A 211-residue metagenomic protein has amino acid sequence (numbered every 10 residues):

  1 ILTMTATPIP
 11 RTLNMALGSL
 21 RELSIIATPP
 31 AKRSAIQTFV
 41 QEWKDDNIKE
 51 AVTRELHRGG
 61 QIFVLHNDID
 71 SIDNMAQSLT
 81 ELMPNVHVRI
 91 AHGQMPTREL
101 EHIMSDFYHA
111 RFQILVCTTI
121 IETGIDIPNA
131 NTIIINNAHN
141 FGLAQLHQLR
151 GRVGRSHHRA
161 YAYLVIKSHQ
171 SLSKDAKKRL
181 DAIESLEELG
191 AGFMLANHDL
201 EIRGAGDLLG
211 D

Functional and structural regions predicted by a protein language model:
I1-Q61: Post-DEXD/H (motif II) to motif III coupling segment of the RecA-like Helicase ATP-binding lobe
T3, D45-F63, N67, S71-D211: C-terminal helicase module of SF1/SF2 nucleic-acid helicases/translocases
